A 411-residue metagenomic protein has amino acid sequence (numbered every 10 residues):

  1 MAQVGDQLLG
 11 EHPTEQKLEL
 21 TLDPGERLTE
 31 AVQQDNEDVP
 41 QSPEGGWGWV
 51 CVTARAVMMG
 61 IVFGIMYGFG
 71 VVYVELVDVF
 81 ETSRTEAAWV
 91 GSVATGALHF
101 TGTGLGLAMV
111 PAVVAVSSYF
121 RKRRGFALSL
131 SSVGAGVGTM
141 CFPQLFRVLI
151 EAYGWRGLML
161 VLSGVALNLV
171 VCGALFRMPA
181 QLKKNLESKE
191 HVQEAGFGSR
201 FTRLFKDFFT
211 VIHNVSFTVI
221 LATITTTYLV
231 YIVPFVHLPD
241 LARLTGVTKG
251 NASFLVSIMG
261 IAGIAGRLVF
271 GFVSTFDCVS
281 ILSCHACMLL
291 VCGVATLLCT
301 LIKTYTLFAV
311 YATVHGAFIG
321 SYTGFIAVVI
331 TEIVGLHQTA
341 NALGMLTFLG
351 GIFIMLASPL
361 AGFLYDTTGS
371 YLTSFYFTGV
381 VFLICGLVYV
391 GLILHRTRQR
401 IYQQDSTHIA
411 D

Functional and structural regions predicted by a protein language model:
M1-E44, L169-A222, K249, I401-D411: Long, low-complexity inter-transmembrane loops of multi-pass membrane transporters
W47-C51, M59, G70-F100, N251-L255: Extracellular/periplasmic helix-loop-helix junction of adjacent transmembrane segments in MFS-like secondary
W49, T300-Y311: Helix-loop junctions at membrane interfaces in 12-TM secondary transporters
I65-L76, F142, F209-F272, Y322-I330 (+1 more regions): Extracytoplasmic gate region of multi-pass secondary transporters
L76, G104-F120, A127-L128, L238-D240 (+1 more regions): Intracellular juxtamembrane helix-capping segments at the cytosolic ends of symmetry-related transmembrane helices
F100-T101, G266-S280, Y365-D366: Helix-to-loop junctions at the C-terminal end of transmembrane segments in multipass secondary transporters
L130, G134-E187: Helix-loop-helix hairpin linking two adjacent transmembrane segments in secondary transporters
L282-L298: Structural signature of the two symmetry-related core transmembrane helices
